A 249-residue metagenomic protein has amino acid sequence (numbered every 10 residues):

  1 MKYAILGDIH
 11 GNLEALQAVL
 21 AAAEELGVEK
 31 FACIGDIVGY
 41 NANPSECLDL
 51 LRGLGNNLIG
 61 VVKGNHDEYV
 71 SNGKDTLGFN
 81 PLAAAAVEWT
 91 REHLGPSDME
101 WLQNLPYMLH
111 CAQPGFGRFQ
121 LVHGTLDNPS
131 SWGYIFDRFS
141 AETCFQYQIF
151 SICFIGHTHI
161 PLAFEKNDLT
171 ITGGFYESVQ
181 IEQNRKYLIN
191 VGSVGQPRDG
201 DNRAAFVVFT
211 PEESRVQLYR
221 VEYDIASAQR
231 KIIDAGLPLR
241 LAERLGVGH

Functional and structural regions predicted by a protein language model:
M1-Y3, H110-Q120, E182-Y187: Beta-strand-turn-beta hairpins that frame and shape the catalytic cleft of phosphate-ester-processing enzymes
K2-W101: Core catalytic region of metal-dependent phosphoesterases/phosphodiesterases, especially metallo-beta-lactamase-like
H10-A15, G39-A42, H66-S71, D127-P129 (+2 more regions): Active-site environment of divalent metal-dependent phosphoester hydrolases
L26-G27, L94-K166, H249: His/acidic metal-ligating clusters that form di-metal
A32, G60-V62, F154, I189-G192: Hydrophobic/aromatic beta-strand patches that form the interior of the parallel beta-sheet core in alpha/beta enzyme
S45-C47, I135-A141, T170-G173: Charged helix-capping and loop-helix junction motifs
G53-N56, Q146, I181-Q183, F209: Short, conserved loop/helix-junction motifs that constitute active-site signature segments in enzyme catalytic cores
K166-H249: Acidic, His/Gly-rich catalytic cores of divalent-metal-dependent hydrolytic chemistry
